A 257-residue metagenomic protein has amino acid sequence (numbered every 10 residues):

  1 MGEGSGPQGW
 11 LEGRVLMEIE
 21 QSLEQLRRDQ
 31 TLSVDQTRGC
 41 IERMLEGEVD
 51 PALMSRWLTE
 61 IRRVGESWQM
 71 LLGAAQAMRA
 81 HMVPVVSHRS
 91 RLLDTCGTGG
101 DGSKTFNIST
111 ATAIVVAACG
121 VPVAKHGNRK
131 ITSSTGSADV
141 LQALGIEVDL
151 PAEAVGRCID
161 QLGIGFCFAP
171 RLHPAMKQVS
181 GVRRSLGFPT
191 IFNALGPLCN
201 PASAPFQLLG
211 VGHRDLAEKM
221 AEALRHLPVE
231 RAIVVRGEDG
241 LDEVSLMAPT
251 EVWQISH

Functional and structural regions predicted by a protein language model:
R14-K104, C119: Acidic, glycine/proline-rich low-complexity segments that act as flexible tails and inter-domain linkers
Q25, T31-L32, A80-V83, T105 (+3 more regions): Glycine-rich anion-binding loops and their surrounding alpha/beta cores
V86-C96, A124-K130, F192-L198: Core alpha/beta catalytic barrel or barrel-like domain that forms the active/cofactor pocket in diverse metabolic
G97, D101-C158: A generic, well-ordered mixed alpha/beta core segment in the N-terminal half of proteins
